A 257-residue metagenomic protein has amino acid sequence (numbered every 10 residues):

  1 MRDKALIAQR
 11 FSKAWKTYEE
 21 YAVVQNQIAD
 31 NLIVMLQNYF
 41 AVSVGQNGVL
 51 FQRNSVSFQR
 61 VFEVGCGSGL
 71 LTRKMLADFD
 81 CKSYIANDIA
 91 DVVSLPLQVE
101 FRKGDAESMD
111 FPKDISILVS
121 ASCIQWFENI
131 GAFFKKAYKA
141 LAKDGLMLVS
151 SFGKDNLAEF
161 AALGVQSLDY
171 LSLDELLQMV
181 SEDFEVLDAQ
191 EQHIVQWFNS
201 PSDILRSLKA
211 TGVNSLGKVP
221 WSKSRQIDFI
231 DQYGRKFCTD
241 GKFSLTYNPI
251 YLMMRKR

Functional and structural regions predicted by a protein language model:
D3-L6, R10, W15, Y21-Q25 (+3 more regions): Conserved Class I S-adenosyl-L-methionine
V23-V56: Conserved alpha-helix/loop element of class I SAM-dependent methyltransferases that forms part of the SAM/SAH-binding
F62-M109: Class I SAM-dependent methyltransferase SAM/SAH-binding core
E107-L118: A short acidic, Gly/Pro-enriched loop at the edge of an enzyme's catalytic core that lines a small-molecule cofactor
S116-I130: A short SAM/SAH-binding and catalytic strip from SAM-dependent methyltransferases
G131-K143: A short glycine-rich, Lys/Arg-flanked "PGG" loop and its adjoining helix->strand segment in the class I
L146-E175: Conserved class I S-adenosyl-L-methionine
